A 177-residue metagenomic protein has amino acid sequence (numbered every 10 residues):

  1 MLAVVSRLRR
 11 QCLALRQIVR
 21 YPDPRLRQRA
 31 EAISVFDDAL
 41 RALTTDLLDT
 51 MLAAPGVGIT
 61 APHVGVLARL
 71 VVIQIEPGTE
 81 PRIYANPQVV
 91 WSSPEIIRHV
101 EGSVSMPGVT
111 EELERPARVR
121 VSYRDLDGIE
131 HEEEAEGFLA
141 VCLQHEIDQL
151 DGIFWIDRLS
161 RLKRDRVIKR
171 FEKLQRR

Functional and structural regions predicted by a protein language model:
M1-R177: Positively charged
